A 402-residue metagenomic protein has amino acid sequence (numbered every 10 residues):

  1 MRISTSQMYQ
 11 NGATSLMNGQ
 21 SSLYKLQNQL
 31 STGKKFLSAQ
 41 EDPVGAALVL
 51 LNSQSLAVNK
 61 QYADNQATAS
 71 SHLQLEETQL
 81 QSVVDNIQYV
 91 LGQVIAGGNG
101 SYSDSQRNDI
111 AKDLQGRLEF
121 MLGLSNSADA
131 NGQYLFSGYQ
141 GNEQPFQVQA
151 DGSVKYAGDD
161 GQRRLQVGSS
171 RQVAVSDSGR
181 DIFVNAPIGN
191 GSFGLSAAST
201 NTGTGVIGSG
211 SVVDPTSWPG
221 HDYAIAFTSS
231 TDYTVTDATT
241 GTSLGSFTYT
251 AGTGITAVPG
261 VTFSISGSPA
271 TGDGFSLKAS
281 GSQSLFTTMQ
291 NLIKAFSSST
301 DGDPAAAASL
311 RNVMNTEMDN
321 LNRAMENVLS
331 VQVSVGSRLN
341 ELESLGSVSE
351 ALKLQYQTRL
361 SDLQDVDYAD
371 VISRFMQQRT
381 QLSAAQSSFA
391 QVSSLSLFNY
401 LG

Functional and structural regions predicted by a protein language model:
M1-Q147, D151, V173, Q290 (+1 more regions): Amphipathic alpha-helical polymerization modules
Q144-A306: Cysteine-poor, low-complexity segments in flexible/peripheral regions
